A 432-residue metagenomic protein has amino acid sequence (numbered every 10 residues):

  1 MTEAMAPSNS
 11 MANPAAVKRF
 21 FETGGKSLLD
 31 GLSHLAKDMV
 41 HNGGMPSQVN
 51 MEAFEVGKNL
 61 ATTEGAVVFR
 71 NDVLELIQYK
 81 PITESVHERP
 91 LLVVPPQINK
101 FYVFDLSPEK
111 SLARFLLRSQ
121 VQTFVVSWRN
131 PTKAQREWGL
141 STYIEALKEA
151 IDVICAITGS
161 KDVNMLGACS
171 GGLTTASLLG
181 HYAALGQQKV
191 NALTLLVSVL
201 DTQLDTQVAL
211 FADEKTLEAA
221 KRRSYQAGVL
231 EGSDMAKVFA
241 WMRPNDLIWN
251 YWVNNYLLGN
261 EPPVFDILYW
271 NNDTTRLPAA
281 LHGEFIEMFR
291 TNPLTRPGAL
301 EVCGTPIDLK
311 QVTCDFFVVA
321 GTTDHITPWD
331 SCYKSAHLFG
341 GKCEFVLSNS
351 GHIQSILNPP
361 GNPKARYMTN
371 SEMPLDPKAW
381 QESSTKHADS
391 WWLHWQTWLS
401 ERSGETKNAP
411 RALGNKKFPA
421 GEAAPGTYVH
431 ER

Functional and structural regions predicted by a protein language model:
M1-L32, A156, S160, T174 (+2 more regions): Alpha/beta-hydrolase-fold enzymes
D38-T132: Short, surface-exposed "cap/lid" segments of acyl-processing enzymes
Q135-T158: Alpha/beta-hydrolase active-site loop
I151-G171: Alpha/beta-hydrolase fold nucleophile elbow
V312, V318-A320, D324: Short beta-strand/loop motif that positions the catalytic acidic residue of the alpha/beta-hydrolase fold
T323-T327, H352-Q354: Acidic catalytic loop of the alpha/beta-hydrolase fold
P328-L338, N349: Short alpha-helix in the alpha/beta-hydrolase fold that links the catalytic acid
E344-R432: Catalytic active-site module of serine/aspartate enzymes centered on a nucleophile-bearing elbow/loop
